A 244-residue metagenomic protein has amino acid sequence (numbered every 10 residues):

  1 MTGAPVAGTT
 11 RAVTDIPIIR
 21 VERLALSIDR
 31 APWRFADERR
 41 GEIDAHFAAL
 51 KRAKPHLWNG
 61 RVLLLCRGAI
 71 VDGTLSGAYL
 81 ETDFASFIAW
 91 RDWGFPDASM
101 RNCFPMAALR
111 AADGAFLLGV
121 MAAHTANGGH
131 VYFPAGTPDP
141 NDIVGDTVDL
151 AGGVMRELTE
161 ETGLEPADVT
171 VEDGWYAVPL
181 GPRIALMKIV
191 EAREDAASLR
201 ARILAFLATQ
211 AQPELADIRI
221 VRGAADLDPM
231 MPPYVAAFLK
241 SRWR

Functional and structural regions predicted by a protein language model:
M1-F133, T137-R156, L164-L215, R219-R244: N-terminal leader/linker segments that precede catalytic domains of diphosphate-processing enzymes
